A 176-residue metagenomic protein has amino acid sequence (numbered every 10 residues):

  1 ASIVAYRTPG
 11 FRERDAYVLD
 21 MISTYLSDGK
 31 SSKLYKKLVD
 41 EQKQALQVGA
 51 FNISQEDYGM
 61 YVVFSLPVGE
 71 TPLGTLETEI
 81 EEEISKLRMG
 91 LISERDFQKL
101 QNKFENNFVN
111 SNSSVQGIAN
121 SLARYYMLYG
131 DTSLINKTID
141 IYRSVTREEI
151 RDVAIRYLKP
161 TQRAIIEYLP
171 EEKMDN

Functional and structural regions predicted by a protein language model:
A1-G10, K36-S144, T161-P170: M16 family metallopeptidases and their MPP-like homologs
V4, R14-L26, K33-K36: Active/ligand-binding-proximal structured segments within catalytic/core domains that scaffold catalytic residues
L19-G29, E79-L87: Bilobed periplasmic-binding protein/Venus flytrap-like ligand-binding cleft at the lobe interface of extracytoplasmic
S31, R147: ATP/adenylate-binding site constellation spanning eukaryotic-like Ser/Thr protein kinases, ABC-transporter
E149-D152: Mature hydrolase/peptidase catalytic cores and their serpin-fold inhibitory cores, especially in secreted
D175-N176: Extracellular/periplasmic ectodomains of large secreted or surface enzymes and adhesion receptors
